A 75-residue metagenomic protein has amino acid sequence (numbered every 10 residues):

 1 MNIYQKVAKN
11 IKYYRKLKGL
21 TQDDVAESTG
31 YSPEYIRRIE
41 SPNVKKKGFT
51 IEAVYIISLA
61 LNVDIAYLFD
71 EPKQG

Functional and structural regions predicted by a protein language model:
N10-S28: Short basic helix-loop element that most often maps to the first helix and adjoining turn of HTH DNA-binding modules
I11, Q22, P33, I51-V54: Helix-turn-helix DNA-binding elements, focusing on the entry/boundary residues of the two helices that contact DNA
I11, V25, I36-I39, L68: Conserved hydrophobic/aromatic packing and binding residues within compact polymer-binding modules
G30-K47: Recognition helix of helix-turn-helix/homeodomain-like DNA-binding domains that insert into the DNA major groove
V44-L59: Short, basic-rich loop-to-helix N-cap that marks the start of a DNA-contacting helix
N62-G75: Short C-terminal boundary/hinge segments that cap the last helix of small helical domains
